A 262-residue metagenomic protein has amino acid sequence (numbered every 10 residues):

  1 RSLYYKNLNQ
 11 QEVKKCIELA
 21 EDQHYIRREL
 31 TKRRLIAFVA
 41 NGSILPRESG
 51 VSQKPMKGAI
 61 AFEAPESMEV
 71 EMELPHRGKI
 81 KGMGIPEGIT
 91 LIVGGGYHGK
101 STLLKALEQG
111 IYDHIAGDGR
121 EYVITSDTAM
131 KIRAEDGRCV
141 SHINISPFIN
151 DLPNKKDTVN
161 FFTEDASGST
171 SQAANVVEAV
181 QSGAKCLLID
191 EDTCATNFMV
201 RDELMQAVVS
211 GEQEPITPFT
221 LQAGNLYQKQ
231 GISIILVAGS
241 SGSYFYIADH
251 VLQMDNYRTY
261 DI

Functional and structural regions predicted by a protein language model:
R1-R34, L45: N-terminal accessory targeting/assembly segments
R33-A37, N41, Y97, L104-E135 (+1 more regions): Carboxylate/His-rich catalytic cores and anion/metal-binding grooves
S43, Y97-H98, E135-G137, E191-C194 (+3 more regions): Short, ordered loop/turn segments at secondary-structure junctions
P46-K81, A116, I124-A129, R133-V140 (+1 more regions): N-terminal pre-Walker A segment at the start of P-loop NTPase domains
I80-Y112: Glycine-rich phosphate-binding P-loop
R138, P147-S169, V200-I216: Flexible beta-alpha connector loops of hexameric P-loop NTPases
S167-A179: Conserved alpha-helical scaffold flanking the Walker A/P-loop in AAA+ ATPase domains
A179-A223, Y227-Q228, S240-Y246, H250-D261: Conserved P-loop NTPase nucleotide-binding/switch module
